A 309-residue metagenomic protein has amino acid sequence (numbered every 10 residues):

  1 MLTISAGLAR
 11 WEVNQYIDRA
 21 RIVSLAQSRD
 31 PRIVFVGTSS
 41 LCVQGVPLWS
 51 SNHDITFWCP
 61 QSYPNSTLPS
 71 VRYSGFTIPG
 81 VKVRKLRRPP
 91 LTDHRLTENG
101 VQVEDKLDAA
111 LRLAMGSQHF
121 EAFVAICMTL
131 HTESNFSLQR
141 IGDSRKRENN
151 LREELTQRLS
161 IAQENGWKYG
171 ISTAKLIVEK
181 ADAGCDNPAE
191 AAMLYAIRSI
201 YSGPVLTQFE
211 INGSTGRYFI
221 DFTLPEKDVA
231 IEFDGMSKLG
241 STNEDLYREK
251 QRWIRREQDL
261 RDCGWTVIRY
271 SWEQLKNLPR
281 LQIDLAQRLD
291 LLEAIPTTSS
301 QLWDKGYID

Functional and structural regions predicted by a protein language model:
M1, R145-D309: Surface segments flanking catalytic/ligand-binding clefts of nucleic-acid enzymes
M1-Y169, T297-D309: Short gly/ser-rich loop at a beta-strand->alpha-helix junction or flexible surface loop bordering the NTP-binding
